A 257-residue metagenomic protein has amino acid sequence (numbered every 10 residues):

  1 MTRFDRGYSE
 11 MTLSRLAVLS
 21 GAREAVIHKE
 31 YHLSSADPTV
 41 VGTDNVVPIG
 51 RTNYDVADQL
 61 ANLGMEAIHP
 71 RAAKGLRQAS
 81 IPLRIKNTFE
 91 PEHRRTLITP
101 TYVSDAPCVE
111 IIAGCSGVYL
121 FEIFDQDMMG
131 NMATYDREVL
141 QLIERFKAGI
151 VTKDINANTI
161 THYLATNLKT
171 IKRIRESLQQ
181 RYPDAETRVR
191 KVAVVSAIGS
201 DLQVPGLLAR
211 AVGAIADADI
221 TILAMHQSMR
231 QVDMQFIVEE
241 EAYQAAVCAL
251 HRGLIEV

Functional and structural regions predicted by a protein language model:
M1-M229, D233-V257: C-terminal catalytic "cap/lid" subdomain
